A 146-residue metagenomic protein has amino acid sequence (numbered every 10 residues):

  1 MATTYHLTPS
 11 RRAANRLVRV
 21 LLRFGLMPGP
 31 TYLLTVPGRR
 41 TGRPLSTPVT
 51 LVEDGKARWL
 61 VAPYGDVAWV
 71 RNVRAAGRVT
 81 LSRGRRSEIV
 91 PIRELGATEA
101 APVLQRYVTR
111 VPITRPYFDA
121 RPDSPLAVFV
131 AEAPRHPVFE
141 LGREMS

Functional and structural regions predicted by a protein language model:
M1-F24: Extreme N-terminal tail/first-helix region
A2-Y5, R86-S146: Charged, gly/pro-rich active-site loop segments
G29, R43-P44, N72-R74, P134: Short solvent-exposed loop/turn micro-motifs enriched in small/polar/acidic residues
G29-Y64: Short beta-strand segments
L34-T35, G77-G84, I89: Short conserved beta-strand and strand-loop elements enriched in small hydrophobics with frequent Asp/Gly
V36-T41, L81-R83, R143-M145: Short acidic, glycine-rich loop/turn motifs
V52-S82: A short mixed-secondary-structure module that forms the rim of ligand-binding clefts
